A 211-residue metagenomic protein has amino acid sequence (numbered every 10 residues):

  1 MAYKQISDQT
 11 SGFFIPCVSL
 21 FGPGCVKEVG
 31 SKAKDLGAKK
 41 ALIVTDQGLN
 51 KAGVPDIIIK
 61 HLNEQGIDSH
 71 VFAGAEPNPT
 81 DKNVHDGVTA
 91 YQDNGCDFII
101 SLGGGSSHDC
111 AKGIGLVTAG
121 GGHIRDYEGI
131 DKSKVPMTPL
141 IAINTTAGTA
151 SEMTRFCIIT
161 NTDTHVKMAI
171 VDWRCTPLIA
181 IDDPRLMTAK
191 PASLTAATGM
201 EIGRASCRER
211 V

Functional and structural regions predicted by a protein language model:
M1-F72: An N-terminal, well-structured beta->alpha segment
Q5-S7, K27-S31, H85-V88, R125-G129 (+1 more regions): A generic local structural motif
L20-G22, F72-A75, I170, D182: Hydrophobic residues at beta-strand termini and immediately following loops that shape nucleotide-binding pockets
F21-G24, E28, L36, G53 (+5 more regions): Conserved active-site and cofactor/substrate-binding residues in soluble primary-metabolism enzymes
L42-I43, F98-I100, I141: Conserved beta-strand elements of the Class I
N50-H123: N-terminal small/polar loop signature for handling phosphorylated ligands or for N-terminal nucleophile
A119-R208: A glycine/threonine-rich phosphate-anchoring loop and its flanking beta-alpha core in nucleotide/phosphate-binding
